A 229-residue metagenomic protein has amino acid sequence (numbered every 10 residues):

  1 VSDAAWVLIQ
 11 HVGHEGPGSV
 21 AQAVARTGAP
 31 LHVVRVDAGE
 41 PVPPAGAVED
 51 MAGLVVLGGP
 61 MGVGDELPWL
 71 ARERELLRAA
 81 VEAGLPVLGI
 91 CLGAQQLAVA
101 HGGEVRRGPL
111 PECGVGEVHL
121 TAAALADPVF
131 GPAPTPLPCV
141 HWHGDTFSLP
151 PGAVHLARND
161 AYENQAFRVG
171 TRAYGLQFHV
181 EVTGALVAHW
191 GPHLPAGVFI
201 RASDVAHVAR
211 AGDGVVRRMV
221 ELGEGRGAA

Functional and structural regions predicted by a protein language model:
A4-V24, R35-D37: N-terminal beta1-alpha1 ligand-phosphate binding loop
Q10-V12, V56-P60, G144, F178: Glycine-rich His-Gly loop
G16, G64-D65, A98: Glycine/Thr-rich phosphate-binding loops of Rossmann-like dinucleotide-binding domains
A21-L88: Flexible gly/pro-rich beta->alpha loop and the following alpha-helix that scaffold active-site loops
A80-E104: Catalytic nucleophile loop
H101-A185, L222: Pocket-forming structural segment of enzyme catalytic cores
V182-A229: Acyltransferase
